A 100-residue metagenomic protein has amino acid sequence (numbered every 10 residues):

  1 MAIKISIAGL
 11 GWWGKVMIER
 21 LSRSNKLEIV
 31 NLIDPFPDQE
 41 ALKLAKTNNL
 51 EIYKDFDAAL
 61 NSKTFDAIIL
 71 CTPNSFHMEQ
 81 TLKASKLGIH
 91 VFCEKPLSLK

Functional and structural regions predicted by a protein language model:
M1-T47: N-terminal Rossmann-like dinucleotide-binding module
M17, L50-K100: Beta-loop-alpha module in the N-terminal Rossmann-like domain of NAD(P)-dependent dehydrogenases, especially those
